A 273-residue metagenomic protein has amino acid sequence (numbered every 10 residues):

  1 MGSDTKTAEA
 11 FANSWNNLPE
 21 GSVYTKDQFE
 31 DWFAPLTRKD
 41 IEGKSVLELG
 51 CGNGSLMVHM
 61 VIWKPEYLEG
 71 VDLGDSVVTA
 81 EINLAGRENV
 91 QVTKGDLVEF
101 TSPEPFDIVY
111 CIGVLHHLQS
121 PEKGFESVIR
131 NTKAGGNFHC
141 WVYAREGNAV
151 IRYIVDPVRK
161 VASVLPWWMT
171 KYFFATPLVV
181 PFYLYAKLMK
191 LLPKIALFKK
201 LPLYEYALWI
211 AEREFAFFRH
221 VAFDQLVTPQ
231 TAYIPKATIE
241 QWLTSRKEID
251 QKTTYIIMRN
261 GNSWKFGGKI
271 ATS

Functional and structural regions predicted by a protein language model:
M1-L47, C51-E104, I108, A232 (+2 more regions): Conserved N-terminal segment of class I S-adenosyl-L-methionine
L56-M57, L118, E146-I151: Short catalytic/ligand-binding loop motif for oxyanion handling, primarily in non-cytosolic enzymes, centered on
A85, Q119, K133: Short conserved AdoMet
E99, H116, R145: Active-site micro-motifs of SAM-dependent methyltransferase domains
I108-Q119: A short SAM/SAH-binding and catalytic strip from SAM-dependent methyltransferases
E122-A134: A short glycine-rich, Lys/Arg-flanked "PGG" loop and its adjoining helix->strand segment in the class I
H139-T170, T176, V180: Conserved class I S-adenosyl-L-methionine
L165-T244, E248: Substrate-binding/catalytic lobe of Class I Rossmann-like enzymes that use SAM or dcSAM, i.e., the mid-to-C-terminal
